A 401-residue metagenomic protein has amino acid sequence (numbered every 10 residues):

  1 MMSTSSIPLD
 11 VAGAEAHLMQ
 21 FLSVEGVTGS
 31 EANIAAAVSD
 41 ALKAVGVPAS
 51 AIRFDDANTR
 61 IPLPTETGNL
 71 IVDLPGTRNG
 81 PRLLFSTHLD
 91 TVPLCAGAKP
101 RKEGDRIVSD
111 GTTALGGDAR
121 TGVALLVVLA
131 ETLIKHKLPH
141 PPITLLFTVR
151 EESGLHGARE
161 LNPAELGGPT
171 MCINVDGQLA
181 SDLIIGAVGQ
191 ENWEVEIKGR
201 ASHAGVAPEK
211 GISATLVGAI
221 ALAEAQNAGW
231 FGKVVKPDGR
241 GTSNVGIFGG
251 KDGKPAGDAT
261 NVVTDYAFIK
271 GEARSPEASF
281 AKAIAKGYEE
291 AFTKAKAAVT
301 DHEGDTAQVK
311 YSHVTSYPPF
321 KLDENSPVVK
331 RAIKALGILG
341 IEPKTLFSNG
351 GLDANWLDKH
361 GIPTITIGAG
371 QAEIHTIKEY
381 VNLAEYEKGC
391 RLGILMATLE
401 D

Functional and structural regions predicted by a protein language model:
M2-A32, T315, H375-T376: N-terminal capping segment at the start of a domain
A14, L63-T65, D265, I341-E400: Zn-dependent metallopeptidase/amidohydrolase metal-coordination segment
E25, G97-A98, R106-T113, R150-A307 (+1 more regions): Midchain, well-structured core segments that form catalytic/ion-binding scaffolds
V27-T77: A non-catalytic alpha/beta surface segment that caps or lines the substrate-entry region of metallo-dependent hydrolase
N58-R60, L89-T91, T132, L146-G154 (+3 more regions): Acidic, glycine-rich active-site loops and adjacent beta-strand->loop/helix elements that engage anionic groups
T59-R60, V108-G117, A201-P208, P343 (+2 more regions): A short glycine/serine-rich beta->alpha loop
E66-F147, K388: Active-site metal-coordination/substrate-binding segment of hydrolases, especially metallo-dependent peptidases
P318-A335: Short, low-order "capping/linker" segments at domain edges
